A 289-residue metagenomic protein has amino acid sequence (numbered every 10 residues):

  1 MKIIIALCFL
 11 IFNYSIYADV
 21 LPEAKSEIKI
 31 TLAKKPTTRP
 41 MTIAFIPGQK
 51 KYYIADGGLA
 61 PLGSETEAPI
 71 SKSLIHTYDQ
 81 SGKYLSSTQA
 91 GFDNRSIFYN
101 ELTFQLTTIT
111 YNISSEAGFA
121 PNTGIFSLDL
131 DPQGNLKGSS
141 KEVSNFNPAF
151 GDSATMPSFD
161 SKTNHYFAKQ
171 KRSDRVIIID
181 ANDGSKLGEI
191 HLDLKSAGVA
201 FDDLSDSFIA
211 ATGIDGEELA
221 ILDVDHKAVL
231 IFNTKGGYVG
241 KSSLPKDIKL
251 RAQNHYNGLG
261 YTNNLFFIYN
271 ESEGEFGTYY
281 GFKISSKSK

Functional and structural regions predicted by a protein language model:
V20-A33, H76, Y84-A90, N135-F146 (+2 more regions): Beta-propeller fold detector
L32-G63: Beta-strand-rich domains and repeat architectures in extracellular enzymes and scaffolds, especially beta-propellers
T37-A44, A90-L102, N145-F159, S196-A211 (+1 more regions): Repeated scaffold domains used in trafficking and secretory/extracellular systems, primarily beta-propellers
Q49-K50, L102-F104, K162-N164, G216-E218 (+1 more regions): Short coil/turn segments that connect the beta-strands within blades of beta-propeller domains
I54-A55, T108, A168, I221 (+1 more regions): Residue position within the beta-strands of beta-propeller blades
G58-G63, N112-G118, R172-R175, D225-A228 (+1 more regions): Short glycine/acidic-enriched loop and turn motifs that connect beta-strands
Y78-K83, D129-G134, D180-S185, N233-G237 (+1 more regions): Short loop/turn segments that connect beta-strands within beta-propeller blades
A252-K289: Blade-level signature of beta-propeller repeat domains, shared across WD40, Kelch, NHL, RCC1 and BNR/Asp-box propellers
